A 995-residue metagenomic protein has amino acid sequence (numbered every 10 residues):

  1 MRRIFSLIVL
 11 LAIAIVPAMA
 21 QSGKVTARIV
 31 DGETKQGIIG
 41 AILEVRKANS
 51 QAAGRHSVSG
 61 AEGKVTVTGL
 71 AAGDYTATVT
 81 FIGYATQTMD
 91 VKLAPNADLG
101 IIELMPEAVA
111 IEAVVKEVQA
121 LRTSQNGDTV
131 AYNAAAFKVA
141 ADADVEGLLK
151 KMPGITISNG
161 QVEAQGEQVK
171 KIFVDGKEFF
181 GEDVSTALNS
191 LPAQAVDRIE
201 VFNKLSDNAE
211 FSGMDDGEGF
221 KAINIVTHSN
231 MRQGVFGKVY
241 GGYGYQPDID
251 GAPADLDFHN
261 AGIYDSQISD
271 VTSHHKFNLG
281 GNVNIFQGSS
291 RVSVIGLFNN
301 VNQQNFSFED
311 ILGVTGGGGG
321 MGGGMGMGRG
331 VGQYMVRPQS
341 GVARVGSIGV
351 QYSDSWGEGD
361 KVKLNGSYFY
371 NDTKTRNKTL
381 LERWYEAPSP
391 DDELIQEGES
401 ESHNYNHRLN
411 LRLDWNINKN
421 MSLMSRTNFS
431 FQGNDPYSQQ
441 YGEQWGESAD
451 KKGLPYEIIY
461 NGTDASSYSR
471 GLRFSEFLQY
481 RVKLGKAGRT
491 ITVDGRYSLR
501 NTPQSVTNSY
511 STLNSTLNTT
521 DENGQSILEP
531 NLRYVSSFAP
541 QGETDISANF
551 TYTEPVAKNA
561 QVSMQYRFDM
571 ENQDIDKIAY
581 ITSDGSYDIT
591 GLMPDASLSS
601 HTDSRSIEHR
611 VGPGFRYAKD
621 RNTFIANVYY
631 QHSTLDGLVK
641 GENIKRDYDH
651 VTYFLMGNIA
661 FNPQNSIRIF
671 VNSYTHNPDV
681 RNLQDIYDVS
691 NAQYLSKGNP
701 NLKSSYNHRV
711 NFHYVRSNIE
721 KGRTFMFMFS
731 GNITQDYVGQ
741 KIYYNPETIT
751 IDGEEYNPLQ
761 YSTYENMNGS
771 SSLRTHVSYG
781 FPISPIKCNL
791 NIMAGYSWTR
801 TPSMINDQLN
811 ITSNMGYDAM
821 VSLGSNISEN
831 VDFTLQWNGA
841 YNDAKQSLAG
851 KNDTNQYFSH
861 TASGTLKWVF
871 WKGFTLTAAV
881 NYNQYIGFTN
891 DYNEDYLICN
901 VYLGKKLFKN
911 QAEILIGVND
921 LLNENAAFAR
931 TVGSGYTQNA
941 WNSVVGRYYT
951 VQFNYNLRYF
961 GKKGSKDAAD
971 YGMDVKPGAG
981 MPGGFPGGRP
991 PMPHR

Functional and structural regions predicted by a protein language model:
Q21, E62, A85, Q119-Q439 (+14 more regions): Membrane-proximal, glycine/serine-rich, low-complexity loop/turn segments characteristic of large bacterial
G23-D31, G63, G100-I102: A short, amphipathic beta-strand motif
E33-N49, T123-Q125: Short, ordered, surface-exposed loop/turn motifs in non-cytosolic proteins
I39, T66-D74, I82: Short Pro-Gly-centered beta-turn/loop motif in secreted/extracellular proteins
K47-A52, D74, T78-D90, L121: A short, solvent-exposed loop/turn motif at the edges and junctions of modular extracellular/periplasmic domains
A48-K64: Short, acidic Ser/Thr/Gly-rich low-complexity loop/linker segments typical of extracellular and cell-surface proteins
S307-E309, G332-A343, R376-Y385, D392-N406 (+15 more regions): Extracellular/periplasm-exposed beta-strand and loop segments of Gram-negative cell-envelope proteins, dominated by
G359-F369, N406-N434, Y460-K640, A660 (+3 more regions): Face-selective signature of the C-terminal outer-membrane beta-barrel domain
